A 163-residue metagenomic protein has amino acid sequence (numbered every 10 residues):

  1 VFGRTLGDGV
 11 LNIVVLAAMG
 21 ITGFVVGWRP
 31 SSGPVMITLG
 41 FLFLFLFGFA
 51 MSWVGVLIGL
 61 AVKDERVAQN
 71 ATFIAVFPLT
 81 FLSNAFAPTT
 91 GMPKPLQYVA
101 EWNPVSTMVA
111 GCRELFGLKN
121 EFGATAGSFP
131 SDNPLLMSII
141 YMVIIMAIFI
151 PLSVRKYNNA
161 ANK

Functional and structural regions predicted by a protein language model:
V1, T5, V67, G91 (+1 more regions): Residue-level recognition of oxygen-bearing side chains
F2-T72, N133-S153: Alpha-helical transmembrane segments and their short interhelical loops
R4-T5, G9, F77, A100-P104: Transmembrane helix-bundle signature of multi-pass membrane transporters/permeases
F73-L82: Small-residue-rich segments of transmembrane alpha-helices in multi-pass membrane proteins, especially helix faces
F81, F86-A126, L136: Short hydrophobic, aromatic-rich alpha-helical segments embedded in or entering the lipid bilayer of multi-pass
F116, N120-G123, F129-K163: Junction motif at the cytosolic side of a transmembrane helix
